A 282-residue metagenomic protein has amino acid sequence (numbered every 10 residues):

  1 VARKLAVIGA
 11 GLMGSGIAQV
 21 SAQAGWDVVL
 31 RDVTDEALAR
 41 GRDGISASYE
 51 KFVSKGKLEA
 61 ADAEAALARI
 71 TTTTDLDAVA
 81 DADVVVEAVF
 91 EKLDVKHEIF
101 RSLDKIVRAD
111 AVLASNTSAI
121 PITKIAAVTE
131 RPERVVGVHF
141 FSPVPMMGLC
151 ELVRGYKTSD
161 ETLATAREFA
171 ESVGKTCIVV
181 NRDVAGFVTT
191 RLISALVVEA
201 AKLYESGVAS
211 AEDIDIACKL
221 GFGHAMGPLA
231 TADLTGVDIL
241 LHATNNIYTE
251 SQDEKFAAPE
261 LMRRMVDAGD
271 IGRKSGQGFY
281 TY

Functional and structural regions predicted by a protein language model:
V1-K51, K55: NAD(P)+-binding Rossmann beta1-loop-alpha1 motif at the extreme N-terminus of oxidoreductases
V29, S172, T189-E199: Structural/interface elements that position substrates and couple domains in central-metabolism enzymes
V29, T71, V86, V136-V138 (+1 more regions): Hydrophobic/aromatic beta-strand patches that form the interior of the parallel beta-sheet core in alpha/beta enzyme
A37, K51-L113, I120: Rossmann-like NAD(P)-binding element
V112-R182, F187-R191: Rossmann-fold dinucleotide-binding core
E161-A164, E171-R182, A201, E205-S206 (+1 more regions): NAD(P)-dependent Rossmann-like dehydrogenase/reductase catalytic/cofactor-binding core
